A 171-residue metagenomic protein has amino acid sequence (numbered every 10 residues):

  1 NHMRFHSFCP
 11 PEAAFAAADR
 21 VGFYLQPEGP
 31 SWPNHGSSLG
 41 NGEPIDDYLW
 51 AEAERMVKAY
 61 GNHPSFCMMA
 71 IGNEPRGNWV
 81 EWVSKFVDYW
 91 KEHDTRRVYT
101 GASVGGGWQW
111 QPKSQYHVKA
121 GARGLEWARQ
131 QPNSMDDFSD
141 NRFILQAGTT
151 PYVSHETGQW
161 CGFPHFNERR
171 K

Functional and structural regions predicted by a protein language model:
H2-K171: Substrate-binding/catalytic cleft of secreted carbohydrate-active enzymes, primarily glycoside hydrolases
